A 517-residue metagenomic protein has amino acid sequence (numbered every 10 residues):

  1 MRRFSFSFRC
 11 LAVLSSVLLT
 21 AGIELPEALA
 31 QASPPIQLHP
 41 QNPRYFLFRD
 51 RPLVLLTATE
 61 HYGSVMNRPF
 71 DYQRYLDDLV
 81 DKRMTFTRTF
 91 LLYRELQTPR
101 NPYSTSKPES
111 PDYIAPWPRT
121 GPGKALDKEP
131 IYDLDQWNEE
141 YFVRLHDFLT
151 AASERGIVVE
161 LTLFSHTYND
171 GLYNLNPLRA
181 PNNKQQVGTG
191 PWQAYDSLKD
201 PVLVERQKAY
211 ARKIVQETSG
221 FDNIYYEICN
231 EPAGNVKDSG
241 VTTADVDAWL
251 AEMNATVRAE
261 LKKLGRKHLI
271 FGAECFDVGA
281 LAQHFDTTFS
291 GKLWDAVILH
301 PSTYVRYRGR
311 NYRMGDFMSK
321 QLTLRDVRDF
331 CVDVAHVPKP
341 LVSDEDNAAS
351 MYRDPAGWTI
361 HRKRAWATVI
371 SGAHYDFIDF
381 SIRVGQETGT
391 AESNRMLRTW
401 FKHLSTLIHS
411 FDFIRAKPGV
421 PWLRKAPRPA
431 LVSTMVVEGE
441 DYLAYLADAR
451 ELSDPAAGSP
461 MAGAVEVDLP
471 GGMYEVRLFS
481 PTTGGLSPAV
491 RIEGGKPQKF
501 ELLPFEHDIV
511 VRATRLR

Functional and structural regions predicted by a protein language model:
M1-F8: N-terminal secretory signal peptides that target proteins for export/translocation
R9-E24: Bacterial N-terminal signal peptides
E24-A30: Sec/Tat signal peptide C-region and signal peptidase I cleavage site
Q31, V332, K339-L341, A348-M351 (+2 more regions): Aromatic- and carboxylate-lined catalytic core of secreted/periplasmic carbohydrate-active enzymes
Q31-Y45: Short acidic, Pro/Gly- and aromatic-enriched capping/linker segments at domain boundaries
Q41-A296, R313-F317, R325: Active-site mouth of glycoside hydrolases
N230-G240, A296, P301-M318, L324-T359 (+1 more regions): Active-site clefts of carbohydrate-active enzymes
